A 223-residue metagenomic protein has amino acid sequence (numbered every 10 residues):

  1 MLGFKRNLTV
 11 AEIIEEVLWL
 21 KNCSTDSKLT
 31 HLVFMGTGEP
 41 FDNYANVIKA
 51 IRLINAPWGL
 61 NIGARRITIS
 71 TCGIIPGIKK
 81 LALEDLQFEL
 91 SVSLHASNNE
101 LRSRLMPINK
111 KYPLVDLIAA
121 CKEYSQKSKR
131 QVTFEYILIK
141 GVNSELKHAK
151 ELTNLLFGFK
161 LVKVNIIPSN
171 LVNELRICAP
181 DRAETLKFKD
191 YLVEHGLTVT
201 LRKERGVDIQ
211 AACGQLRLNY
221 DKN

Functional and structural regions predicted by a protein language model:
M1-E12: Canonical Radical SAM [4Fe-4S] cluster-binding loop centered on the CxxxCxxC motif and its immediate flanking residues
K5, G38-P40, I75, D208 (+1 more regions): Gly/Ser/Thr-rich beta-alpha loop segments that engage phosphate groups in nucleotides
A11-K21: Short microdomains enriched in Cys/His and/or Lys/Arg
W19-H195: Conserved AdoMet/S-adenosylmethionine-binding subsite of the radical SAM
T30-V33, R205, I209: Short, conserved alpha-helical segments within structured domains
I166, L201-K203: A structural preference for short, hydrophobic beta-strand core positions in alpha/beta folds
T198: Residue-level detector of anion-binding/catalytic polar loops
G206-N223: Radical SAM enzyme core and accessory elements
